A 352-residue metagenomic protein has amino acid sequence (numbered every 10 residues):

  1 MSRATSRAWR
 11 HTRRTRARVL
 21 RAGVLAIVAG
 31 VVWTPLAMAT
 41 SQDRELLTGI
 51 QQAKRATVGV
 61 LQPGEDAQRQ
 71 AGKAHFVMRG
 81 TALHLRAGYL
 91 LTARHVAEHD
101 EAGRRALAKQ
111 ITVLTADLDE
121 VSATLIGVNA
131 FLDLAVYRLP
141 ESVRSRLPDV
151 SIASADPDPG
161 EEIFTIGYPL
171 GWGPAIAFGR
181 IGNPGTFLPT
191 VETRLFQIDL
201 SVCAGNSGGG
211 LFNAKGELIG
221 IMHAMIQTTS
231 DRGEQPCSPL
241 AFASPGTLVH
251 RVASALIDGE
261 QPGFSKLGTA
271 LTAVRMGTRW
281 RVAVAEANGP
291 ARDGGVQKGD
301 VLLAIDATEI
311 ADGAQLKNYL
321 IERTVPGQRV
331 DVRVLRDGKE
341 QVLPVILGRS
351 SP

Functional and structural regions predicted by a protein language model:
R3, R14, R21, R138-L139 (+1 more regions): C-terminal recognition in membrane/secretory proteostasis and scaffolding
M38-H84, L90-A93, D158, S254-A255 (+1 more regions): N-terminal activation segment of mature serine protease catalytic domains
S41-I50, A123, P169, A214 (+4 more regions): C-terminal cap/linker of serine protease catalytic domains
E45, V96-A102, P148-T193, Q227-G233 (+1 more regions): Flexible, gly/ser-rich surface segments that form the specificity/activation loops bordering the active-site cleft
K54-H75, P140-D149, A175-L240, R281-V284: Active-site region of chymotrypsin-like
V58-V60, A82, G88, T92 (+14 more regions): Terminal peptide-recognition signature
V60, R105-D117, I163-G167, Q328-V334: Short conserved beta-strand and strand-loop elements enriched in small hydrophobics with frequent Asp/Gly
R79, L85-L132, L139-R144: Catalytic-histidine neighborhood of serine endopeptidases, predominantly the chymotrypsin-like S1/PA family
